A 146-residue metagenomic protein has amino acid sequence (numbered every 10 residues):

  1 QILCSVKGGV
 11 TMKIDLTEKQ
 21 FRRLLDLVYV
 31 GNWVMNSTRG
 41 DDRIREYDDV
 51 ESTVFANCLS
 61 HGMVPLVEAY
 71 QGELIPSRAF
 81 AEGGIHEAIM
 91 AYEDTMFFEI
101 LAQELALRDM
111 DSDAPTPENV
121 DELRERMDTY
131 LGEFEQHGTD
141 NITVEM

Functional and structural regions predicted by a protein language model:
Q1-T11: Short, Lys/Arg-enriched N-terminal segments with co-localized hydrophobic residues within the first ~10-30 amino acids
C4, D26, A106-R108: Compositionally biased amphipathic helical and low-complexity segments enriched in hydrophobic
G9-S37: Short, extreme N-terminal segment that most often corresponds to the first beta-strand
N32-A106: Structured domain cores in non-transmembrane regions
R108-M146: Glycine-rich, aromatic-bearing surface loops/beta-hairpins
